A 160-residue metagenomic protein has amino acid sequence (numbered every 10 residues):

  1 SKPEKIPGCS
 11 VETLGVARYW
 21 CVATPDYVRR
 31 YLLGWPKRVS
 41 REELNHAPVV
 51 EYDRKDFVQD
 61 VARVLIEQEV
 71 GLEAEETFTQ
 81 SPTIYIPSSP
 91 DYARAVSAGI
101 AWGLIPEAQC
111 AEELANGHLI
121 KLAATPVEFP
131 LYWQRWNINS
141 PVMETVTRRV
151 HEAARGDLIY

Functional and structural regions predicted by a protein language model:
S1, A101-I105, L122: Paired acidic/hydrophobic, glycine-rich loop segments that form the ligand-binding mouth/hinge of periplasmic-binding
K2, T24-Y27, N137-N139: Short loop segments at secondary-structure junctions
P7-I100, A111-E128, A153-Y160: C-terminal regulatory
V22, L104, Q134-W136: Short hydrophobic/aromatic beta-strand micro-patches that form the beta-sheet surface supporting nucleotide- or nucleic
K37, K55-Q59, E107, N139 (+2 more regions): A structural signal for well-ordered alpha-helical scaffolds and beta->alpha junctions
T125-I138: Periplasmic-binding protein-like
W136-Y160: Extended ligand-binding regions for polar small-molecule ligands
